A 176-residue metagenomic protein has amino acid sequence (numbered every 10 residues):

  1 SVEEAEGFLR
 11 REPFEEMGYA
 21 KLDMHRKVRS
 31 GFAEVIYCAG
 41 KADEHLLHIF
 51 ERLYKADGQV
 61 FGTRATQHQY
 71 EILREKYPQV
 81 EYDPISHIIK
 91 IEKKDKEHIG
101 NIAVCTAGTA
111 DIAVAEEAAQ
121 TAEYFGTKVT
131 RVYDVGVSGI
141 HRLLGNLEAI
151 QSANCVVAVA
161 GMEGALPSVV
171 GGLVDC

Functional and structural regions predicted by a protein language model:
S1-E71, E75-K76, V80: Long amphipathic alpha-helical segments
V35-I36, N101-A107, V156-A158: Short glycine-rich or small-residue beta-strand-to-loop segments that form or flank ligand, phosphate, metal/Fe-S
L46, D111-E116, I140, A160-V169: Short glycine/serine/threonine-rich phosphate/pyrophosphate-binding segments that cradle anionic phosphate groups
R52-K55, Q67-Q69, I89-K96, A110-D111 (+2 more regions): N-terminal loops that bind phosphate or other acidic moieties and the adjacent beta-alpha structural core
E81, K93, G126-T127, R142 (+1 more regions): Long, contiguous binding/interaction regions
I88-K90, K128-A149: Glycine-rich oxoanion-binding loops at beta->alpha junctions
I99-G139: Glycine-rich phosphate/diphosphate-binding loop of Rossmann-like nucleotide-binding domains
N146-C176: Glycine-rich phosphate-binding loop
